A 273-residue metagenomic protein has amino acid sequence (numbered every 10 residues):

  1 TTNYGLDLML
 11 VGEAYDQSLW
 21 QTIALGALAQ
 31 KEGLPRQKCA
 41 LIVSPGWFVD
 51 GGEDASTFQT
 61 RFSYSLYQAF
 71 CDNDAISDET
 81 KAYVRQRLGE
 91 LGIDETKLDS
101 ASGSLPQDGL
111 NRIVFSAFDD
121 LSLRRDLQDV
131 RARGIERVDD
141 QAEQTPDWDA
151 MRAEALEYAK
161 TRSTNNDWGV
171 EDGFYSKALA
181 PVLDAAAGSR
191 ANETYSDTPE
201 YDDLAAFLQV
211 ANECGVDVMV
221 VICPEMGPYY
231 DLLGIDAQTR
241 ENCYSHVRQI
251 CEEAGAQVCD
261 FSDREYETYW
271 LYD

Functional and structural regions predicted by a protein language model:
T1-E79: Membrane-embedded segments
T2, S18-G26, S63-Y64, D197-A205 (+1 more regions): Well-ordered, non-membrane alpha-helical segments in soluble/globular domains
G5-D7, F62-E213: Secreted/periplasmic serine-hydrolase-like ester/acetyl group-modifying domain
L6, L34-K38, N212-M219, A254-Q257: Loop/turn elements at helix/coil->beta-strand transitions in domains of secreted/extracellular proteins
L10-E13, D236-D273: C-terminal regions of proteins
D16, S44-V49, P224-P228, R264-Y266: Short, solvent-exposed loop/turn segments at secondary-structure junctions
L28-K31, F207-C214, Q249-A254: Structured segments of extracytoplasmic/periplasmic soluble domains in secreted or envelope-associated proteins
A187-G188, P224-Q238, Y244: Active-site His/acidic residue clusters
